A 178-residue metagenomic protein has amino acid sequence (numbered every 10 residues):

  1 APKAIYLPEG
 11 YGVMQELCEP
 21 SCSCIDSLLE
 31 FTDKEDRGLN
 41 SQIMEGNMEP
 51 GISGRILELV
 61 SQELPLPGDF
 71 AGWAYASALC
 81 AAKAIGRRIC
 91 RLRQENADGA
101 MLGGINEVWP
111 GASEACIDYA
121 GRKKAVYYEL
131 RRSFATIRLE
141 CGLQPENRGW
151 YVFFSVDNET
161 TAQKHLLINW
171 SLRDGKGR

Functional and structural regions predicted by a protein language model:
P2-K164, G177: Substrate-binding clefts and catalytic carboxylate motifs of secreted carbohydrate-active enzymes
L167-R178: Intrinsically disordered, low-complexity Pro/Gly/Ser/Thr-rich segments with frequent PxxP/GP/PP motifs and embedded
